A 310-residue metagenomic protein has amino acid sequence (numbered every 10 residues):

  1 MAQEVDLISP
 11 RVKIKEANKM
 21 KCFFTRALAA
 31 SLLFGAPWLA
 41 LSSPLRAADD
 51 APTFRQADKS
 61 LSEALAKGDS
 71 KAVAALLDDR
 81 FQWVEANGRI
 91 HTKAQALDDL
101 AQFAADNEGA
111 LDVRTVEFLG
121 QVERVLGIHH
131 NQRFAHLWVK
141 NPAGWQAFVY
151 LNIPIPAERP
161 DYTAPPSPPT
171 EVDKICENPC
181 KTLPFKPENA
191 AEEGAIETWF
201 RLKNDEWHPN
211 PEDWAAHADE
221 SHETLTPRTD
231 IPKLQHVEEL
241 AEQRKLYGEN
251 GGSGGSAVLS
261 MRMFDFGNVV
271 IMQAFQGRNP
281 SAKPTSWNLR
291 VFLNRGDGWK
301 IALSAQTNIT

Functional and structural regions predicted by a protein language model:
L7-K19: Short, Lys/Arg-enriched N-terminal segments with co-localized hydrophobic residues within the first ~10-30 amino acids
K19-R26: Positively charged n-region of N-terminal signal peptides that target proteins for export
A27-A40: Bacterial N-terminal signal peptides
L45-D79, F148, P154-E212, A216: Short, low-complexity N-terminal intrinsically disordered segments enriched in polar/charged residues
D50-A143: Ordered, small/hydrophobic-rich secondary-structure cores
T53, L97-A135, E238-A282: Surface-exposed, charged secondary-structure patches
K67-V84, H91-A94, H208-E238: Short, well-ordered alpha-helical segments enriched in acidic and aromatic residues
R133-E177, T285-T310: Short beta-strand edge/turn micro-motifs at domain boundaries
